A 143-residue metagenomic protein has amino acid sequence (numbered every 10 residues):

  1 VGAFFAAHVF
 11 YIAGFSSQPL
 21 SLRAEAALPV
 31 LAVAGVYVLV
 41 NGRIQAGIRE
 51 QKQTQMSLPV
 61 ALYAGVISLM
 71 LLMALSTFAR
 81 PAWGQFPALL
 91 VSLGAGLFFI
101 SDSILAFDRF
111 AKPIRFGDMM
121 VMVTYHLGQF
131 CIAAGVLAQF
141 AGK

Functional and structural regions predicted by a protein language model:
V1-K143: Polytopic alpha-helical membrane-helix bundles and their juxtamembrane interface segments in multi-pass membrane
